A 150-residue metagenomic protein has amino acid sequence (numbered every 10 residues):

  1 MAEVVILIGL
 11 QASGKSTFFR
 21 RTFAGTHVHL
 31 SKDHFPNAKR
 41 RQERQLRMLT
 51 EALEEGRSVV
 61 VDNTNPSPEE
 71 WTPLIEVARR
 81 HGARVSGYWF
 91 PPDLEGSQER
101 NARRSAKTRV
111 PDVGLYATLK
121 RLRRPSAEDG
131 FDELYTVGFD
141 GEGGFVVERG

Functional and structural regions predicted by a protein language model:
M1-G9, S13, A24, R80 (+1 more regions): Conserved GTP-binding G-domain of TRAFAC-class P-loop NTPases and closely related GTPase folds
E3-V5, R57-V61, V85: Generic beta-sheet signal
S13-E69: Conserved substrate/cofactor phosphate-moiety recognition/catalytic segment in nucleotide-dependent phosphotransferases
H27-H29, V85-G87, E133-T136: Conserved beta-strand scaffold positions in the cores of enzyme catalytic domains, especially in NTP/NDP-utilizing
R47-M48, P73, A117, R121: Alpha-helical elements of Rossmann-like donor-binding domains used by nucleotide-donor carbohydrate transfer enzymes
T50-E54, R79, A127: Residue-level signal for alpha-helix termini/capping positions
S67-R100: Mid-chain, well-packed structural core segment of small domains
